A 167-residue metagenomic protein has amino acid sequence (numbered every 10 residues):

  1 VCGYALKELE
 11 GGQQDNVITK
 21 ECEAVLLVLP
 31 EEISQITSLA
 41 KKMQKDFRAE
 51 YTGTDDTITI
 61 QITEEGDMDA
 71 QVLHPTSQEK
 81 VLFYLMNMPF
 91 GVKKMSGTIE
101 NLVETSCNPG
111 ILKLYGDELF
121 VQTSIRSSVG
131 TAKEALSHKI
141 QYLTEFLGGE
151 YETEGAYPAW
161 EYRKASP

Functional and structural regions predicted by a protein language model:
V1-R126: Midchain, well-structured core segments that form catalytic/ion-binding scaffolds
L102-P167: Substrate-recognition/cap regions that form aromatic- and gly/pro-loop-enriched pockets for small-molecule ligands
